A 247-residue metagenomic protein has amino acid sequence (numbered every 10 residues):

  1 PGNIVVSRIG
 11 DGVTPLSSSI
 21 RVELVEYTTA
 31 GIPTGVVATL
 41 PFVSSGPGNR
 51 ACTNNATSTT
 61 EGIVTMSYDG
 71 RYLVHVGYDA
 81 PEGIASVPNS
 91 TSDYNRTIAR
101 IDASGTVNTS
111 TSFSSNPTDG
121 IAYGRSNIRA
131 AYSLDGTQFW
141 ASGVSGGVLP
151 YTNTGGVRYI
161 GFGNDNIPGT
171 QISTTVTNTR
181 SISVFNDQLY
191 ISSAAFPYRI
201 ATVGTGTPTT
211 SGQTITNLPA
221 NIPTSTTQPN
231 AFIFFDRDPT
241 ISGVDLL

Functional and structural regions predicted by a protein language model:
P1-E26, S58-T65: Beta-strand-rich domains and repeat architectures in extracellular enzymes and scaffolds, especially beta-propellers
G2-L16, H75-Y94, V144-T154, Y198-R199: Short, conserved, GDST-rich strand-edge loop motifs in beta-rich repeat architectures
G12-P47: Beta-propeller domains
I20-R21, P47-V76, D93, P117-G147 (+4 more regions): Signature of short aromatic-glycine-proline-rich micro-motifs recurring in repeat-based ectodomains
I20-T29, P88-S104, T154-G163: Beta-propeller blade signature
V37-A38, S44-N54, N108-I121, N166-S173 (+1 more regions): A short beta-strand motif characteristic of beta-propeller blades
F139-L218: Solenoidal tandem-repeat scaffolds enriched in leucines and small polar residues
